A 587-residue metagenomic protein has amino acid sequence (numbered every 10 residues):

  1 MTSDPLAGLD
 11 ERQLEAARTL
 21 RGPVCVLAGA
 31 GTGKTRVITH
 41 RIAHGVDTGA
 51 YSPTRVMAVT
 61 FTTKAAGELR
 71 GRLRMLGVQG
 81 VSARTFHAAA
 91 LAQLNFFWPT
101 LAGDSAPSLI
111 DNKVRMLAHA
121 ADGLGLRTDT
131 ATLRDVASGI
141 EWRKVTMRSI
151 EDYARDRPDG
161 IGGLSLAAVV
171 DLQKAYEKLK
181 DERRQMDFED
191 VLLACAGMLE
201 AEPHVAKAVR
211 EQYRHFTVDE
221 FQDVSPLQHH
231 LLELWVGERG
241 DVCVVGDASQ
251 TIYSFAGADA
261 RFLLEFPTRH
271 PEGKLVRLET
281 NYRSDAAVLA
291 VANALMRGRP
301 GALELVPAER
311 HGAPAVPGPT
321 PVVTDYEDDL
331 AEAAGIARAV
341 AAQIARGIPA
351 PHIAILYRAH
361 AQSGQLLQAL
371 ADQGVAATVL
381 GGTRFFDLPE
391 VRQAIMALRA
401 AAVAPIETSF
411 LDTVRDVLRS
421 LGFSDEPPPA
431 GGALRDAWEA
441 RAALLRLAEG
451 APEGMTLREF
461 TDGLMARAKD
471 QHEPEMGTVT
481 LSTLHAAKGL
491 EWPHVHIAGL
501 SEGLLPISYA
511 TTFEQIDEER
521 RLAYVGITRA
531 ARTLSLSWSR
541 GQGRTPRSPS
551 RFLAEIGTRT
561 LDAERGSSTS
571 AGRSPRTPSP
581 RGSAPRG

Functional and structural regions predicted by a protein language model:
M1-P107, K207, A290-N293, T528: P-loop NTPase Walker
T2, H44, P226-D325, M396: Conserved RecA-like helicase ATPase core segment that couples NTP binding/hydrolysis to strand translocation
T2-D10, L14-R18, G22-A30, L101-P107 (+4 more regions): Inter-lobe coupling/hinge region of RecA-like P-loop helicase motors
A7-R18, G22-L27, V37, M57-A58 (+4 more regions): Conserved helicase NTPase motor core
T19-L20, P99-M186, Y213, L275-R277 (+3 more regions): ATP-hydrolysis module of ASCE/P-loop NTPase motor domains, specifically the Walker B Asp-Glu catalytic pair
I38, Y51-T62, V81, D219 (+5 more regions): Conserved RecA-like ASCE P-loop NTPase motor core of nucleic-acid helicases/translocases
T54-G139, K144, R148, G160 (+3 more regions): Conserved P-loop NTPase-based nucleic-acid remodeling module centered on helicase motor cores
P158, G162, S363-V375, L388-G566: Conserved helicase C-terminal RecA-like lobe
